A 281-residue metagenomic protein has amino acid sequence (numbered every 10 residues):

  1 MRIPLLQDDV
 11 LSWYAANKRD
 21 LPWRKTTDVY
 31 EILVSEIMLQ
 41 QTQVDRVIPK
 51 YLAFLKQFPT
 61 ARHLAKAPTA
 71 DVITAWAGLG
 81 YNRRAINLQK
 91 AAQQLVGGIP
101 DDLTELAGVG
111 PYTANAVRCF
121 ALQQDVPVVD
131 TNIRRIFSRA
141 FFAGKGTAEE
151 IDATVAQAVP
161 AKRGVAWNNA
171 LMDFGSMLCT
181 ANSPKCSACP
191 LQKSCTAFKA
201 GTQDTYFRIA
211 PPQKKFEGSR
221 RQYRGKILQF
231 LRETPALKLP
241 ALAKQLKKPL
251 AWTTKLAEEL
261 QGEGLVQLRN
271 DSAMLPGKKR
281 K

Functional and structural regions predicted by a protein language model:
R2-Q222, T234-L237, L246, L250 (+1 more regions): Catalytic cores of DNA base-excision repair glycosylases
L231: C-terminal, beta-rich DNA-binding module of retroviral/retroelements integrases
L239-A241: RAMP-family (Cas7-like) RNA-binding scaffold and associated basic/acidic loop-rich RNA-contact surfaces
L246-Q261: Short amphipathic alpha-helical interaction segments
Q261-A273: A short, conserved structural fragment
L275-G277: Conserved hydrophobic "DFG−1" position in protein kinase catalytic cores
K279-K281: Short, amphipathic alpha-helical interaction segments positioned at domain boundaries
